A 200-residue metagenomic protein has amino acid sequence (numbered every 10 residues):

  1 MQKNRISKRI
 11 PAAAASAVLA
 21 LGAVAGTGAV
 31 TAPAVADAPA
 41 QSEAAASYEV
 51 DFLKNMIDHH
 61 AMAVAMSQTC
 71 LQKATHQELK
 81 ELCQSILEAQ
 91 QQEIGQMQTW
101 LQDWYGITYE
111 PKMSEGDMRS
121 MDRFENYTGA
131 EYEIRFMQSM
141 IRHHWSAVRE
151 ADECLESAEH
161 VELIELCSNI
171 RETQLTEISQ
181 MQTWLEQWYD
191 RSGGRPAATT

Functional and structural regions predicted by a protein language model:
M1-A36: Secretory targeting and sorting signals
V35-T200: All-alpha RGS (Regulator of G-protein Signaling) helical domain and cognate RGS-like helical scaffolds
